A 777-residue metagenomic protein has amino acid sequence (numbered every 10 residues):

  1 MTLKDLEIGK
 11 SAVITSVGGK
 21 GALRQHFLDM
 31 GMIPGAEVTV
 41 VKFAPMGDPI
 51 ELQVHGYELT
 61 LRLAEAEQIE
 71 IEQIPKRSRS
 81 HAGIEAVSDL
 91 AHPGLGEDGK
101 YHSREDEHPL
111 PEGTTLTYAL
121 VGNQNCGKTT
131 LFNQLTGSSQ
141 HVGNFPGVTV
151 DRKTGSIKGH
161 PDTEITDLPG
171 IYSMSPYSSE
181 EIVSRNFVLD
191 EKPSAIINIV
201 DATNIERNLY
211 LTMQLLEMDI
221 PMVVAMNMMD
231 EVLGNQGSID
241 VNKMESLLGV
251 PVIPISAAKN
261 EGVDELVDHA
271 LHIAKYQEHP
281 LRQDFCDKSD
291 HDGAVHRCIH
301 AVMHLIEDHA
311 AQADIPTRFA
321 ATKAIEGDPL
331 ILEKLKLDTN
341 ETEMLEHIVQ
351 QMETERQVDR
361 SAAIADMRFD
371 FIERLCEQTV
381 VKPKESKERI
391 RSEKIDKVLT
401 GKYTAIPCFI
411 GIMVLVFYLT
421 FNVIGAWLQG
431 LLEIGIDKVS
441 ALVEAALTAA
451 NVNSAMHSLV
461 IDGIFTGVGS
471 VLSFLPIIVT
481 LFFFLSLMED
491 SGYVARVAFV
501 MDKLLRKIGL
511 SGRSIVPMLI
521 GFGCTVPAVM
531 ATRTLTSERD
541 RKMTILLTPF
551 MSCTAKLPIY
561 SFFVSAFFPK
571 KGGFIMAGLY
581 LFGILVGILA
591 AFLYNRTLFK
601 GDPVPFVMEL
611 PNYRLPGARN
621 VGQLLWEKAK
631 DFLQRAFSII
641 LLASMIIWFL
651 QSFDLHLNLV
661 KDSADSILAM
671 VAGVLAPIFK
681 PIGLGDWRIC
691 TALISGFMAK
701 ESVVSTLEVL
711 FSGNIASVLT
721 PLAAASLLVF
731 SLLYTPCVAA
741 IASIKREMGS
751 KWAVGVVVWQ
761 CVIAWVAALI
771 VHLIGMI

Functional and structural regions predicted by a protein language model:
H92-S173: Conserved G1/Walker A P-loop phosphate-binding module
H160, R185-V252, I559: Conserved C-terminal guanine-recognition region of P-loop GTPase G domains, centered on the G4
V232-F285: Canonical P-loop GTPase G-domain recognition
Y276, P280-N453, L659-L668: Extended helical scaffolds that flank P-loop GTPase cores
E355, A362-D366, K382, V423-I464 (+4 more regions): Extended, low-charge hydrophobic alpha-helical regions
C408-L419, L481-S486, V564-A566, Y580-L593 (+3 more regions): Hydrophobic core segments of alpha-helical transmembrane domains in multi-pass membrane transport and ion-translocation
I434, K438-L442, A495-T525, K600-L624 (+1 more regions): Juxtamembrane inter-helical linkers in multi-pass membrane proteins
F550, T554-A577, A739-G749, A768-I777: Transmembrane helix-loop junctions at the membrane interface of multipass transporters and ion channels
